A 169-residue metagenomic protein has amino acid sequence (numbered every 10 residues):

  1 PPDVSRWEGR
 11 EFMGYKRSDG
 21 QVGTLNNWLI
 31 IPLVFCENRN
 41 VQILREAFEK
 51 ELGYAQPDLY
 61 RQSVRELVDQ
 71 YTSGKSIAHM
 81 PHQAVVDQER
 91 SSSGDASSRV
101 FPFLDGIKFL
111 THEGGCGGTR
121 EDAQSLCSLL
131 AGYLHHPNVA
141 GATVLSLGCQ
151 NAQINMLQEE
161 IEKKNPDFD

Functional and structural regions predicted by a protein language model:
P1-D169: Metallocofactor- and cofactor-centric catalytic cores in central/energy metabolism, strongly enriched
